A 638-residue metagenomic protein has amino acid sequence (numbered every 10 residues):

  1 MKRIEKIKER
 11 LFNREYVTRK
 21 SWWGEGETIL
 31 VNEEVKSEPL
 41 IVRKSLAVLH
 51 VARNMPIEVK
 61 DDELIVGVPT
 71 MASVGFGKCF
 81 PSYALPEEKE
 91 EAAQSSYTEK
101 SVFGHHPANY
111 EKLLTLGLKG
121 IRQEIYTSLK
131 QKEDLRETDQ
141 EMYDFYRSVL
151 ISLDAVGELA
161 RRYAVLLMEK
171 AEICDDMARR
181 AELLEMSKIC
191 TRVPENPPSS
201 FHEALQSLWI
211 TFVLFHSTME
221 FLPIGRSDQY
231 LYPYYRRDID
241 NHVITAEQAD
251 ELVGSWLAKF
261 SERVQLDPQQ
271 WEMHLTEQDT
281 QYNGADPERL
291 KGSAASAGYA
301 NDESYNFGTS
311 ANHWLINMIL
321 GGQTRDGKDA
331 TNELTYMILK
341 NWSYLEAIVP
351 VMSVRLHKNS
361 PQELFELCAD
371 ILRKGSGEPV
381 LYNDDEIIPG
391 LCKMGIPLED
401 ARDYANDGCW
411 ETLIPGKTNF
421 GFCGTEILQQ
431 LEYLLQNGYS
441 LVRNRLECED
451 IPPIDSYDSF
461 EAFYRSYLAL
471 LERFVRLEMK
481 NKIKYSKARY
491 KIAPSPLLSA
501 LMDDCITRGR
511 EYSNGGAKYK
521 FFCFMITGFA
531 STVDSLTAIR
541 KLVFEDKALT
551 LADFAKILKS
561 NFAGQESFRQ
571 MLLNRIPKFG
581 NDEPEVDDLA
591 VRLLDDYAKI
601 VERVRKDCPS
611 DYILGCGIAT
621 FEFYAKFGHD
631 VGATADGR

Functional and structural regions predicted by a protein language model:
M1-Y146, E182-E185, I189-R638: Conserved catalytic cores of very large enzyme subunits
M142-Y143, K170-A178: A conserved hydrophobic secondary-structure block that centers on an alpha-helix together with its immediately flanking
R147-E158: Extended non-globular scaffold/tether segments
M168-E169, Y235: Extended, structured, electrostatic nucleic-acid-contact surfaces
